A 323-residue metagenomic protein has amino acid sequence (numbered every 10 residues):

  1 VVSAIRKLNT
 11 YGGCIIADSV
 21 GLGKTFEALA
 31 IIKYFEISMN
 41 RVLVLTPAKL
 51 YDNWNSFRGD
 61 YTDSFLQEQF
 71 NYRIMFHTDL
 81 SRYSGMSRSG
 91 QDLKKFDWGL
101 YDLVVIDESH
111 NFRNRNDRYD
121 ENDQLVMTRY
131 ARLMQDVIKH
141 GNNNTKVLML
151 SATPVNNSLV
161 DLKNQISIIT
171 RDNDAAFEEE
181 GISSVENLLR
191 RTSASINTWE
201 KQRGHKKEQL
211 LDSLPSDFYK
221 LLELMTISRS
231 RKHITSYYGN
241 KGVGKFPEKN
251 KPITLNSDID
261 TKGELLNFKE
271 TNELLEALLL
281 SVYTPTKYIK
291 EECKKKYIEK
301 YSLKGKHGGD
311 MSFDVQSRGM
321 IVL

Functional and structural regions predicted by a protein language model:
V1-C14: Conserved pre-motif I regulatory segment
I5-K7, T25-S38, D136-K139, S167-I169: Walker A/P-loop NTP-binding motif
Y11-A30: Walker A/P-loop
G13-I16, L43, L148: Short hydrophobic/aromatic beta-strand immediately N-terminal to the Walker A/P-loop
S19, P47, T153: P-loop (Walker A) phosphate-binding loop of NTP-binding proteins
E27-A30, M39-D60, N156-V160: Conserved Walker A/P-loop ATP-binding site and its immediately adjacent core in helicase/helicase-like ATPase domains
K49-Y72, I169-N173: Conserved helix-turn-beta segment of the N-terminal RecA-like "Helicase ATP-binding" lobe in SF1/SF2 helicases
Y72-L103, E108-Y119, Q124-T145, M149-P154 (+2 more regions): Inter-lobe coupling linker of SF2 helicases/translocases
